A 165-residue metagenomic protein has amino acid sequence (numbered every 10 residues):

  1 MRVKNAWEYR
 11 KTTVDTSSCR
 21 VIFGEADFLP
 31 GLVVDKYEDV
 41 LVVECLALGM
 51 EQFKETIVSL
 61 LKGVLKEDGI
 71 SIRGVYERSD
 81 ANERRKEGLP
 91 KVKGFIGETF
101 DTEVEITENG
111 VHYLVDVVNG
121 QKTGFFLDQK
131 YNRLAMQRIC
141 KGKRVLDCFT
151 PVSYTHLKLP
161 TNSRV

Functional and structural regions predicted by a protein language model:
M1-E38: Non-catalytic accessory regions of SAM-dependent methyltransferases
E25-F28, V33-D35, K54-F125: Non-catalytic substrate-recognition/targeting regions of SAM-dependent transferases
V42-E51: Short histidine-centered catalytic/ligand-binding loop motif
D128-K141: Conserved alpha-helix/loop element of class I SAM-dependent methyltransferases that forms part of the SAM/SAH-binding
K143-C148: Conserved class I S-adenosyl-L-methionine
F149-S153: Class I SAM-dependent methyltransferase "Motif I" SAM/SAH-binding loop
T155-T161: Conserved small/polar residues in nucleotide/adenosyl-binding loops
